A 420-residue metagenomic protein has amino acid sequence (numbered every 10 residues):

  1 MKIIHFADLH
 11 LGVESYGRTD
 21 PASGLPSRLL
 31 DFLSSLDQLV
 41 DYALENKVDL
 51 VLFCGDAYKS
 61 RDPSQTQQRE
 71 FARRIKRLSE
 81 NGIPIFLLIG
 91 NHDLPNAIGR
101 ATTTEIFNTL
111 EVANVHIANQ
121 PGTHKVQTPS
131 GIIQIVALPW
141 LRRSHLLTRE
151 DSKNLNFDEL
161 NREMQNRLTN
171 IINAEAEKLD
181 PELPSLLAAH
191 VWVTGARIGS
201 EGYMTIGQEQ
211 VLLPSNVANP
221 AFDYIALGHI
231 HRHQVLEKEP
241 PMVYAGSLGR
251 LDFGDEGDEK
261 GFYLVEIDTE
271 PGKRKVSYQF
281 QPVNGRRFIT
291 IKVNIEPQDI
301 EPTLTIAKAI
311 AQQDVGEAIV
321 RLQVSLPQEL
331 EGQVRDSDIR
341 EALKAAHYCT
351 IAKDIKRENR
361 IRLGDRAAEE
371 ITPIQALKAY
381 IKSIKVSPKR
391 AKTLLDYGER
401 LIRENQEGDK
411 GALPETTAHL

Functional and structural regions predicted by a protein language model:
M1-H5, S35-N46, I75, Q120-I132 (+2 more regions): Short amphipathic alpha-helices and their capping/turn segments at secondary-structure boundaries
M1-L30, L36, H145, K260-F262 (+5 more regions): Domain-start "cap" segments at the beginnings of catalytic or binding domains
M1-R74, K389, D396, R400-D409 (+2 more regions): N-terminal active-site segment of His-dependent metallophosphoesterases
A7-L9, S15, D56-A57, N91-H92 (+6 more regions): Active-site metal-binding loops of divalent metal-dependent hydrolases
L50, P63, E70, F86-V243 (+1 more regions): His/Asp/Glu-rich metal-coordinating catalytic cores of metallo-dependent phosphodiesterases/hydrolases acting on
S79-N81, N216-A221, L343: Short, conserved loop/helix-junction motifs that constitute active-site signature segments in enzyme catalytic cores
S215-D299: A conserved active-site cap/scaffold subdomain adjacent to cofactor or substrate pockets
I267-L420: Accessory, non-catalytic peripheral segments of nucleic-acid enzymes
